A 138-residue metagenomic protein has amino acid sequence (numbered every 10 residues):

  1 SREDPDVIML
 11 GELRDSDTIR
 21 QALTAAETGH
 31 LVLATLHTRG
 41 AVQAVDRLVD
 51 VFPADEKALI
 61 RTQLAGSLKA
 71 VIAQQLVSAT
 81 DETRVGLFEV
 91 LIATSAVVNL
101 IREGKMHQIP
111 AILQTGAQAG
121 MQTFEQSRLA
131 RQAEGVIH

Functional and structural regions predicted by a protein language model:
S1-H138: Short, flexible helix-loop junctions that flank or precede catalytic/ligand sites
